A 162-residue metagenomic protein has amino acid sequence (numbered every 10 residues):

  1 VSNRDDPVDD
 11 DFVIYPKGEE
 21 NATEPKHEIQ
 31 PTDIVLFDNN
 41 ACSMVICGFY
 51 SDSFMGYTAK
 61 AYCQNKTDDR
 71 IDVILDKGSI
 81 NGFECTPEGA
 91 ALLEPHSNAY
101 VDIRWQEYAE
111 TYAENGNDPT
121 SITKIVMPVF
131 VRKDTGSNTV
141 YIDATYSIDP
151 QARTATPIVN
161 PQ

Functional and structural regions predicted by a protein language model:
V1-D6, G56, R70, F83-V140: Short, solvent-exposed, Trp/other aromatic-anchored flexible loops in extracytoplasmic proteins
S2-E24, T139-P161: Short beta-strand elements
N21-S53, P161-Q162: Low-complexity, acidic Ser/Thr/Pro/Gly-rich terminal tails and inter-domain linkers that flank the onset of structured
Q30, C42-G48, K60, C85-A90 (+1 more regions): Short structured motifs
S53-K60: Short, solvent-exposed loop/turn segments enriched in Ser/Thr/Gly
Y62-R70: Asparagine-centered strand-capping/turn motif at beta-strand->loop junctions
C63, K77-G78, W105, V131: Hydrophobic beta-strand positions in extracellular immunoglobulin-like domains
D69-K77: Short, hydrophobic/aromatic beta-strand segments
